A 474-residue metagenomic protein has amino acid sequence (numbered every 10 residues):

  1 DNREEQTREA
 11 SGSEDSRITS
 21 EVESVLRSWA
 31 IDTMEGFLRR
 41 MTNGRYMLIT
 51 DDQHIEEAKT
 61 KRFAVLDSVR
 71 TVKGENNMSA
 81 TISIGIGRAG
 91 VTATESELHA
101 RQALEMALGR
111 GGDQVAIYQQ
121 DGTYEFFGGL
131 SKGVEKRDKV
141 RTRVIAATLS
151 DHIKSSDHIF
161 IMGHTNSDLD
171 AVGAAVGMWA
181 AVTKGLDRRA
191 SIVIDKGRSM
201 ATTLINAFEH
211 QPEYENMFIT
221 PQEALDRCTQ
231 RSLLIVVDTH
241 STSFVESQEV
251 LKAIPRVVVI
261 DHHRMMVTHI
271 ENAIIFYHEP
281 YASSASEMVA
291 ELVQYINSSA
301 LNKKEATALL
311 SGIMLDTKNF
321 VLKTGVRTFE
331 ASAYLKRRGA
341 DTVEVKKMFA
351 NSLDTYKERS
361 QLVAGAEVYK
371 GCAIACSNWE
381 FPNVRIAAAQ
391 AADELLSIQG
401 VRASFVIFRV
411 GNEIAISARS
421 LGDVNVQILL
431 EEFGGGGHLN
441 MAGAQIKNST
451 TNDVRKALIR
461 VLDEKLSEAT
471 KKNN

Functional and structural regions predicted by a protein language model:
N2-R27, R40, I55-K59: Conserved long alpha-helical elements within nucleotide-processing catalytic cores of c-di-GMP signaling and class III
I31-D32, F37-R40, I49-T81: GGDEF/GGEEF active-site signature
F37-I49, E75-R101, Q114-Q119: A short glycine-enriched loop-to-beta-strand structural element that forms part of the catalytic core of nucleotide
K59-L66, R70, A89-G112: Catalytic-core segments of nucleotide cyclases and related cyclic-nucleotide turnover enzymes
E105-V140: Helix-enriched interaction subdomains in cytosolic or periplasmic regions, typified by TIR/SEFIR signaling/NADase cores
R137, R141-L169, G173-E209, N216 (+2 more regions): Hydrophobic helix-and-loop "lid/oligomerization" segment in the mid-to-C-terminal part of catalytic domains
F218-E271: Active-site cofactor/cluster-binding pocket
H262-S332: Short alpha-helices
